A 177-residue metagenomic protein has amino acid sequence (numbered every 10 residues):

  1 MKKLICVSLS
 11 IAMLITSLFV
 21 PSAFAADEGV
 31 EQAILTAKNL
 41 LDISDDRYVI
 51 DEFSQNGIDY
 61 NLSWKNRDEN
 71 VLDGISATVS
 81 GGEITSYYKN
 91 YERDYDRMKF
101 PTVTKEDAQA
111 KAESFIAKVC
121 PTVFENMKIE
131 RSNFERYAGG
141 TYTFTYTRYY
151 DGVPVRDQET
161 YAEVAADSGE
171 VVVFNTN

Functional and structural regions predicted by a protein language model:
M1-N177: Long, terminal "pre-/pro-" and other extracytoplasmic accessory regions that lie outside the mature folded/catalytic
